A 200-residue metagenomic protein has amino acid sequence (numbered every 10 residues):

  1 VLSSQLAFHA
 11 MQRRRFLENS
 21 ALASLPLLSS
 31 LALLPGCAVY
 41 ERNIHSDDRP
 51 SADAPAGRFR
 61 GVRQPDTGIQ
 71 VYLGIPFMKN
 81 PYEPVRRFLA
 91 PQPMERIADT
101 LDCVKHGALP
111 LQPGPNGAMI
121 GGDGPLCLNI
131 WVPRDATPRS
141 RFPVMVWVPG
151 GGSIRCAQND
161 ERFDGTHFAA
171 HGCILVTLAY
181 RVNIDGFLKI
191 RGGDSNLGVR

Functional and structural regions predicted by a protein language model:
V1-R15, S24, S29: N-terminal secretory signal peptides
S4-A7, Q12, N116, N196 (+1 more regions): Secondary-structure junction/capping motif
A21: Short, locally clustered residues in the helix-turn-helix/winged-helix DNA-binding domain
A38-V199: Non-catalytic accessory segments of hydrolases
